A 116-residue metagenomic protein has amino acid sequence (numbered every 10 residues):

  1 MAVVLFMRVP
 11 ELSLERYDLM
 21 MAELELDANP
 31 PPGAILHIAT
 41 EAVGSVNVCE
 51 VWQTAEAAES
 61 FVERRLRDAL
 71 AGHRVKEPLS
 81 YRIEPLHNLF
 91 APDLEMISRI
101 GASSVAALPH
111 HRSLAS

Functional and structural regions predicted by a protein language model:
M1-N47, Q53-R67, R74-S116: Short S/T/G/P-rich N-terminal loop/turn motif that feeds into the first structured element of a domain
